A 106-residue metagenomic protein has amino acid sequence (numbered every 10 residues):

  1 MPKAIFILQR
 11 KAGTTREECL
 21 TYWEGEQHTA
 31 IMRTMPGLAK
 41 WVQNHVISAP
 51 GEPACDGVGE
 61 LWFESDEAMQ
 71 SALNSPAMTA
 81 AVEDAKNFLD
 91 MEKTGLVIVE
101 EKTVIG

Functional and structural regions predicted by a protein language model:
M1-G106: Macromolecular interaction modules
